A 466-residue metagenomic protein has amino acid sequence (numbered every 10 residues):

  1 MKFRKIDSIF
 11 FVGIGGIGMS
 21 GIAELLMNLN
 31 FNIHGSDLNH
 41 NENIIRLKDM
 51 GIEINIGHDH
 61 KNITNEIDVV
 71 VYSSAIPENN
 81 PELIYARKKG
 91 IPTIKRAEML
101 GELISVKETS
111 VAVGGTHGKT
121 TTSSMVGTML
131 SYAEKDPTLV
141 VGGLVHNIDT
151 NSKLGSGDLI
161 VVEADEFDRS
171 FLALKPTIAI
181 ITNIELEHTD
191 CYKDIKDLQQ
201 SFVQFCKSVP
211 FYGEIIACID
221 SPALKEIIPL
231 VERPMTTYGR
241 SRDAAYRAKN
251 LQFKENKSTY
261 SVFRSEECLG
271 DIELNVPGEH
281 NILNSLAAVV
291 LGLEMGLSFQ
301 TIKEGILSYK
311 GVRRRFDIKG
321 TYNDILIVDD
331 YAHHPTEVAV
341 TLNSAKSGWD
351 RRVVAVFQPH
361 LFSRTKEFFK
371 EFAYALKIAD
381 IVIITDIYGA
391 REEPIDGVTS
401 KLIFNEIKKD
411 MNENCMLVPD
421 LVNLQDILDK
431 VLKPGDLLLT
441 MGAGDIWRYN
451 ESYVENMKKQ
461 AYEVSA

Functional and structural regions predicted by a protein language model:
M1-K95, M99, P222, R247-K249 (+5 more regions): N-terminal leader/targeting and accessory segments in enzymes
K2-F10, G18, L25-L29, K107 (+4 more regions): Nucleotide phosphate-binding/pyrophosphate-handling subdomain across enzymes that bind or process nucleotide phosphates
F3, L25-F31, K48, K61-N65 (+5 more regions): Phosphate-binding loop of NTP-binding sites
F31-L38, E214-I219, A355-Q358, A379-G389: Short internal beta-strands
S36, N55-H58, I94-G101, V140 (+4 more regions): Beta-strand->loop->alpha-helix junctions that form or flank phosphate-binding loops in nucleotide-handling enzymes
N65-V69, D158, P434-D436: Short acidic/histidine-rich motifs immediately flanking catalytic phosphotransfer sites in two-component signaling
A373-P434: C-terminal helical cap/extension that packs against the catalytic core of soluble nucleotide-cofactor enzymes
